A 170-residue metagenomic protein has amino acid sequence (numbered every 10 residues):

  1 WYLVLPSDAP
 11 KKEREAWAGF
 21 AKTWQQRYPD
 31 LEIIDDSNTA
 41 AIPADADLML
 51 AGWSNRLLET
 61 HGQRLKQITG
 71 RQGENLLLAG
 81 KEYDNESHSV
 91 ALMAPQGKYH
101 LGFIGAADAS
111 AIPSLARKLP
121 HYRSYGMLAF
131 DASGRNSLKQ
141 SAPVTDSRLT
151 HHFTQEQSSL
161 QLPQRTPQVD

Functional and structural regions predicted by a protein language model:
W1-D170: Solvent-exposed alpha-helical segments and adjacent loops that form catalytic or protein-interaction surfaces
